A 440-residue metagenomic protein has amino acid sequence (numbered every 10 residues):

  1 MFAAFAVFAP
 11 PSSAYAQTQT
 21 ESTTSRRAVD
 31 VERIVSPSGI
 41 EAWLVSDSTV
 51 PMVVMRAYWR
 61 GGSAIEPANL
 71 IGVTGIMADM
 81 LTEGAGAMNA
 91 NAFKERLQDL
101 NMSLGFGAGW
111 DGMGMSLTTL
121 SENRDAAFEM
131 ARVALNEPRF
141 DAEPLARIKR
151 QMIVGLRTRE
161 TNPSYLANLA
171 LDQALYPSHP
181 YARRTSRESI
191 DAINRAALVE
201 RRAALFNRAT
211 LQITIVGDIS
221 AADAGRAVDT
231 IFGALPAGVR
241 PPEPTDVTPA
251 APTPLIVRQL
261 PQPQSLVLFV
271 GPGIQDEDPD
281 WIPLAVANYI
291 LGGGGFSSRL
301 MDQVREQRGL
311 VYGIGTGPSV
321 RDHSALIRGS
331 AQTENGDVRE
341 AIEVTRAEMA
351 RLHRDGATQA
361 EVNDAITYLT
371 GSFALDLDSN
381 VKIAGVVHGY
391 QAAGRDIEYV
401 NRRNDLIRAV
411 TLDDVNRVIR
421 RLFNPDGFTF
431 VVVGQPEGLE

Functional and structural regions predicted by a protein language model:
M1-P10: Bacterial N-terminal signal peptides
Q17, R159-N207, V228, G315 (+2 more regions): Scaffold signal of the M16-like zinc-metallopeptidase fold and its non-catalytic homologs
Q17-T18, Y181-A182, N207, Q212-Q275 (+1 more regions): An aromatic/glycine/proline-enriched structural segment found at the starts of mature extracellular/organellar domains
Q17-T24, Q212-V216, A331, N363-E440: C-terminal regions of mature proteins
M55-S121, T161, P180, R184 (+1 more regions): M16/MPP (pitrilysin/insulinase) zinc-metallopeptidase core fold and M16-derived inactive scaffolds
S63, L268-P272, G292-T333: A structural supersecondary motif
E83-A87, T118-K149, G294-G295, G315 (+1 more regions): M16/insulysin-pitrilysin zinc metalloprotease superfamily fold
Q151-L169, A250-S265, E306-V311, D322 (+2 more regions): Short acidic/His-enriched helical or mixed secondary-structure segments at domain edges of catalytic enzymes and some
